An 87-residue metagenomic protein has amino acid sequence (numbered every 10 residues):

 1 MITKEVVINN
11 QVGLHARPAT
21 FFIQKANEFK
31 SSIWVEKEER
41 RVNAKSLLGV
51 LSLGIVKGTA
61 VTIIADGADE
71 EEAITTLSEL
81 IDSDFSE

Functional and structural regions predicted by a protein language model:
M1-N10: Short amphipathic
E5, E36, E70: Acidic-residue sensor for enzyme active/binding pockets
I8, E39, T62, D66: Generic anion/oxyanion-binding catalytic loop in active/binding sites
N9-L48, S52-K57, E87: Compact, glycine-rich, soluble single-domain proteins
G54-E87: C-terminal structural segments of small proteins and small subunits
